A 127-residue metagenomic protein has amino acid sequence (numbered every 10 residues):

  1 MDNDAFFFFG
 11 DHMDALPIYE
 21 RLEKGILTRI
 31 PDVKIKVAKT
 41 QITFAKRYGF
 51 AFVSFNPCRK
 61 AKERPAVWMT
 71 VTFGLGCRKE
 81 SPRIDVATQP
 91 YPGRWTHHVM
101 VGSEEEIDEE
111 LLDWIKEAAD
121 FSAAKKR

Functional and structural regions predicted by a protein language model:
M1-D4, F8, I26, I35 (+3 more regions): Generic, low-specificity signal for short hydrophobic/alpha-helical stretches with a mild N-terminal bias, encompassing
M1-V37, Q41: Charge-rich, low-complexity N-terminal segments
D2-D4, D14, K39, V86 (+3 more regions): Alpha-helical structural elements
I18, L22, G49, L111-W114: Amphipathic alpha-helical interface surfaces
P31, G76, A123: Residue-level marker of positions within ordered structural domains that often coincide with functionally constrained
V37-T96: Short, conserved beta-strand/beta-arch hydrophobic-aromatic motifs that form part of recognition grooves or interface
P90-R127: Well-ordered alpha/beta subsegment
